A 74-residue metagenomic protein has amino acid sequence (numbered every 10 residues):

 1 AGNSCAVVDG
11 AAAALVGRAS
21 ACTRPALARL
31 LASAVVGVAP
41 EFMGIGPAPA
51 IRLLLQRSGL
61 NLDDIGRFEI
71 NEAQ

Functional and structural regions predicted by a protein language model:
A1-I45, P49-S58: Condensing-enzyme catalytic core mediating Claisen C-C bond formation in acyl metabolism
N61-R67: Short acidic capping loops at alpha-helix termini that bridge into adjacent secondary structure
